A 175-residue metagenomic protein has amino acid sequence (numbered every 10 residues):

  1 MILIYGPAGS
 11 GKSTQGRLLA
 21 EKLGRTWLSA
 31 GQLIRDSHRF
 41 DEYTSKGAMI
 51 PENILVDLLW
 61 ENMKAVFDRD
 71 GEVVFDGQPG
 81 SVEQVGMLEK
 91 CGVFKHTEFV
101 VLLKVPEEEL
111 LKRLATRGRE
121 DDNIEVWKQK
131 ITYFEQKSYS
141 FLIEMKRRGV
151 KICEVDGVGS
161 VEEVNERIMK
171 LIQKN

Functional and structural regions predicted by a protein language model:
M1-N175: Glycine-rich phosphate-binding loop of ATP-dependent small-molecule kinases
